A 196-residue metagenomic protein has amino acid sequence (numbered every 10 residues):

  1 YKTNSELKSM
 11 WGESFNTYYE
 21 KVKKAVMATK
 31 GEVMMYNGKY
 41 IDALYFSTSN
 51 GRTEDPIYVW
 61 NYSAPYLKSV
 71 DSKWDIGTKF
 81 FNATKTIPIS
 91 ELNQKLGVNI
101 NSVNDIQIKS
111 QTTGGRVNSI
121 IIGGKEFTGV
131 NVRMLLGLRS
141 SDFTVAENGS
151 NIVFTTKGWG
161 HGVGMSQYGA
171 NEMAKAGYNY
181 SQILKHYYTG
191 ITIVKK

Functional and structural regions predicted by a protein language model:
Y1-K196: Conserved, single-site charged/polar hotspot
